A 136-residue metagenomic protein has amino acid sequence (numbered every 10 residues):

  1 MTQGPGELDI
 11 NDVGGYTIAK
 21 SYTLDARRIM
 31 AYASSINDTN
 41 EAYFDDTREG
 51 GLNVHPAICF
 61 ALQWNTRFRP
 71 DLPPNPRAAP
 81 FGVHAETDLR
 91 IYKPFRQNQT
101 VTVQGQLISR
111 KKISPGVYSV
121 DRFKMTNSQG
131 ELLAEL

Functional and structural regions predicted by a protein language model:
M1-H84: Hot-dog-fold acyl-thioester-processing enzymes
M1-I10, E86-D88, K93-L136: HotDog/MaoC-like acyl-thioester-processing domains
